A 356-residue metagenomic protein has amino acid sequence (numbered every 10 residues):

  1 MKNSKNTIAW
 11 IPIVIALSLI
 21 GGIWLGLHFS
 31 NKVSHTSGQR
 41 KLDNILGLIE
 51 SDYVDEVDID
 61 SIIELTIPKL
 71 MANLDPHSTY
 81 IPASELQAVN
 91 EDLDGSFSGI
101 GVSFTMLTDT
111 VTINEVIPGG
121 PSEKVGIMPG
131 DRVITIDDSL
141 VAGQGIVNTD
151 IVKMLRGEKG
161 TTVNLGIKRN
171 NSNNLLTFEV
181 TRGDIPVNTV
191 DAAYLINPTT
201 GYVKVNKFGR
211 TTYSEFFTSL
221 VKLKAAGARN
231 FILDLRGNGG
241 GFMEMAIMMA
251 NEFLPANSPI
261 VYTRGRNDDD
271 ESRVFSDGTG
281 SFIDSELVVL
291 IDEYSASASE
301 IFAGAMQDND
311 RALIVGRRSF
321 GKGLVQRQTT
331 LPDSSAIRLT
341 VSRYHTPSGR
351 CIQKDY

Functional and structural regions predicted by a protein language model:
N3-N31: Hydrophobic alpha-helical transmembrane signal-anchor segments
L17, L25-G38, L46, E50 (+7 more regions): Cleft-lining beta-strand/loop regions that shape enzyme active-site pockets
K41-I45, I62, K69, L93: Membrane-proximal extracytoplasmic alpha-helices
V57-D75: An acidic helix/loop motif centered on a single conserved Asp/Glu that marks catalytic or ligand-interacting sites
L65, P76-E115: PDZ/PDZ-like peptide-tail recognition elements
G130-R132, R350: Structural motif
D333-S342: Short acidic, Pro/Gly- and aromatic-enriched capping/linker segments at domain boundaries
P347-Y356: Conserved functional hotspot residues or short segments at active or partner-binding sites across diverse domains
